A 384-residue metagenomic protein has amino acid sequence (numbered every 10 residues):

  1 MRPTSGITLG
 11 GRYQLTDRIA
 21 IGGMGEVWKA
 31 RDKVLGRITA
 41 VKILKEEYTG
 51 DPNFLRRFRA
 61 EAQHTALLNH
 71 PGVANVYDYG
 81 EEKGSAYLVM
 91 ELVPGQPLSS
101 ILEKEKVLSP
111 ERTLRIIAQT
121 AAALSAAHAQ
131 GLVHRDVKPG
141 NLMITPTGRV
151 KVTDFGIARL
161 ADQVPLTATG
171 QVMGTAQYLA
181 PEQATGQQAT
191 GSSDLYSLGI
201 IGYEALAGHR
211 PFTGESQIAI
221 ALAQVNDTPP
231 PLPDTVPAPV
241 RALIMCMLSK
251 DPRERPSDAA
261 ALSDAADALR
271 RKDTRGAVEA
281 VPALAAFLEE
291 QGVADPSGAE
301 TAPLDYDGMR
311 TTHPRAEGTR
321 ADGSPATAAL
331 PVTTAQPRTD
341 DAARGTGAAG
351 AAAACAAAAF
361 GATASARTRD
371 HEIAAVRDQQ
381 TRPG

Functional and structural regions predicted by a protein language model:
M1-Y306, T311: Eukaryotic protein kinase
P296-G384: C-terminal or otherwise distal, non-catalytic regulatory regions appended to signaling enzyme catalytic cores
